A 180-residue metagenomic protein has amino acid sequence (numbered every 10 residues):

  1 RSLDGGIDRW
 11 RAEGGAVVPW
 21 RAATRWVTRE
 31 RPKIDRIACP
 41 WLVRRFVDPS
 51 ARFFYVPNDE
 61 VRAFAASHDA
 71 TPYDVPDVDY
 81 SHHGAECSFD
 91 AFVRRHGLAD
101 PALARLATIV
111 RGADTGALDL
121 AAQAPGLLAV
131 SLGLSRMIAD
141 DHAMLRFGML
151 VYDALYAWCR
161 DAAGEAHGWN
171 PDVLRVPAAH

Functional and structural regions predicted by a protein language model:
R1, G5, P40, R44 (+2 more regions): A broad, structural surface signal
R1-K33, P40, D74-D77, A91 (+1 more regions): Rhodanese-like catalytic fold shared by cysteine-dependent sulfurtransferases and DSP/PTP-type phosphatases
T24-A121: Polyanion-binding interface signature
R95-H180: A charged, amphipathic interaction segment
